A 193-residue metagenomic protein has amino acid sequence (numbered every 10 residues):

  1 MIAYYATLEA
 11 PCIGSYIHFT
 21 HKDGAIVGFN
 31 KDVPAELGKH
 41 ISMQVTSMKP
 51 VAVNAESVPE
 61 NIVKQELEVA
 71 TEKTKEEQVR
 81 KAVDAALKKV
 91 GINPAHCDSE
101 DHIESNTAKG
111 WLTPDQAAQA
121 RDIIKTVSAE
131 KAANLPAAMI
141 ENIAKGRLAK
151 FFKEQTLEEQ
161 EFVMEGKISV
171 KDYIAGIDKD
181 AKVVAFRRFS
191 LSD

Functional and structural regions predicted by a protein language model:
M1-D193: N-terminal assembly/interaction segments in proteins that build large macromolecular machines
